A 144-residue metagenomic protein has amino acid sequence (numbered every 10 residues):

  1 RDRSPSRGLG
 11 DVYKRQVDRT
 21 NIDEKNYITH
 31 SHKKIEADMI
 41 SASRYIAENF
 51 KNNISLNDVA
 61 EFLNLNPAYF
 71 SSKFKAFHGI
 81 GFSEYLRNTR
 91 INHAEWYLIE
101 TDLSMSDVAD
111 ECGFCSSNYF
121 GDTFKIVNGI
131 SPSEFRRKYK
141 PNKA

Functional and structural regions predicted by a protein language model:
R1-Q16: Single conserved hydrophobic/aromatic residue that forms the stacking wall/gate of nucleotide- or nucleobase-binding
K14-R44, E48, N57-L63, A76-E84 (+1 more regions): Short, Lys/Arg-enriched, Trp-marked, Pro/Gly-tolerant hinge/linker segments that flank
S43-R44, E48, N53-N57, A76-C115 (+1 more regions): Terminal helix-turn-helix DNA-binding modules in bacterial transcription factors
L63, C112-G113, F124: Core residues of bacterial helix-turn-helix
N66-P67, C115-S116: Short coil turns linking two alpha-helices in DNA-binding domains
F70, F74, Y119-F120, F124: Short hydrophobic/aromatic patch on the recognition helix
D122-A144: …primarily DNA-binding HTH/wHTH and HhH modules…
